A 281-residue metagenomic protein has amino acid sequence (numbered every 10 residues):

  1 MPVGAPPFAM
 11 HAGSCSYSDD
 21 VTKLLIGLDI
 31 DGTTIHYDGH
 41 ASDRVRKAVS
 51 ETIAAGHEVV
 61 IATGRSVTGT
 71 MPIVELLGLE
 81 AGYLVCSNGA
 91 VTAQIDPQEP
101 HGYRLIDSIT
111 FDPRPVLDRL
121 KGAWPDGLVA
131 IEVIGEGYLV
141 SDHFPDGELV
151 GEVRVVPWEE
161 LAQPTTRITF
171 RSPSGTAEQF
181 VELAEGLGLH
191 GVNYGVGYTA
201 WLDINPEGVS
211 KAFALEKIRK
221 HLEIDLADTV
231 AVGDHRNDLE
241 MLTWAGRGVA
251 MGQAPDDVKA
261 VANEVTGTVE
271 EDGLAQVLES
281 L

Functional and structural regions predicted by a protein language model:
M1-D20: N-terminal amphipathic/basic-hydrophobic helices that include classical n-h-c signal peptides and signal-anchor
H11, R119, A123-V232, R236-D238 (+1 more regions): Conserved acidic, metal-coordinating active-site core of Asp-based, Mg2+-dependent phosphoryl-transfer enzymes
V21-L25, S42, N205-L281: Mg2+-dependent phosphoryl-transfer enzymes with acidic/Ser/Thr/Gly-rich catalytic loops
L24-D38: Asp-based phosphoryl-transfer active-site loop
S42-P145: Active-site phosphate-binding/coordination module
G56-V60, E80-G82, R167, A227-T229 (+1 more regions): Short active-site oxyanion
L77-E80, N88, L187-H190, W244-A245 (+1 more regions): Short, structured coil segments at secondary-structure junctions
D107-S108, V155, V265-T268: Short acidic-hydrophobic, aromatic-tinged amphipathic segments that line or gate anion-handling sites
